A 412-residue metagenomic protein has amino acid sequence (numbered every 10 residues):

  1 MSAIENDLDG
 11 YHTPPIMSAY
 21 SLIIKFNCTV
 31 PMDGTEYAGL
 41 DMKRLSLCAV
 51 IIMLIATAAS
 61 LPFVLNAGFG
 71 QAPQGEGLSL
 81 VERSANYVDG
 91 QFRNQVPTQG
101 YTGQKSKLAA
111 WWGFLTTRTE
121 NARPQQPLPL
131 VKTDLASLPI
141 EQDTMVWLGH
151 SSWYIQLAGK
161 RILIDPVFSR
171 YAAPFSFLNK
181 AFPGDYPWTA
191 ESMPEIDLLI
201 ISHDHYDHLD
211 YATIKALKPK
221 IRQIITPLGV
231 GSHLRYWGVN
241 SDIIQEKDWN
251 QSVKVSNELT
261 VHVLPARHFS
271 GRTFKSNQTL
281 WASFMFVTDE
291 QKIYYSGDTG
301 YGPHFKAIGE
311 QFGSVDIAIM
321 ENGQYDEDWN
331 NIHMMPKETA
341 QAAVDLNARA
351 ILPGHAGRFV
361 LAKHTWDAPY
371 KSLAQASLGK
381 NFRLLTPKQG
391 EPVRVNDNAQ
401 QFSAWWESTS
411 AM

Functional and structural regions predicted by a protein language model:
M32-N179, Y186-T189, T288-Y295, D316-G323 (+1 more regions): Metallo-beta-lactamase
K43, L47, M53-A56, S60-Q95 (+5 more regions): Cap/insert and terminal regions of metallo-dependent hydrolase folds
G113-P194, A212, K247-G313, Q389-M412: Core dinuclear metal-dependent hydrolase active-site scaffold
L178-T226, Q245, G313-I319: Active-site metal-binding motif and surrounding structural segment of the metallo-beta-lactamase
D210-P219, L361-K371, D397: Metal-dependent catalytic neighborhoods of phosphoester/phosphodiester hydrolases
L234-D248: Helix-loop-beta element that forms the nucleotide-linked donor phosphate-binding surface in glycosyltransferases
